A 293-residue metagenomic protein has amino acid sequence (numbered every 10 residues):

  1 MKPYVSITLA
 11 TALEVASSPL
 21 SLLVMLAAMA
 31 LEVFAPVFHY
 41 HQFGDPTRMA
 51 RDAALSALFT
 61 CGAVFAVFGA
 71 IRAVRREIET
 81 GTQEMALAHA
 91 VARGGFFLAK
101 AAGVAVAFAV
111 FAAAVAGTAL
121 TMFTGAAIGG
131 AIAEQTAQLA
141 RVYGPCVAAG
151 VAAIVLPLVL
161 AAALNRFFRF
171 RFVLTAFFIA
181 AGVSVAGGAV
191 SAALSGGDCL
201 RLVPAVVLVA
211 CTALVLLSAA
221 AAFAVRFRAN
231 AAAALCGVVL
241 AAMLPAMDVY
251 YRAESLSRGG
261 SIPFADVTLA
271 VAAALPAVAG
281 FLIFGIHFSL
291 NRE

Functional and structural regions predicted by a protein language model:
M1-M25, V225: Aromatic- and glycine-rich beta-strand/loop motifs that create alpha-glucan
L20-A28, R228-P245: Pore- or pathway-lining transmembrane helices of multi-pass membrane proteins that form conduits for solutes/ions
M29-A73, F97-F227, P263-D266, A270-A273: Secretory targeting signals
G81-L87: Short cytoplasmic-facing helical segments at TM-TM junctions of multi-pass membrane proteins
Y251-D266: Short, membrane-exposed interhelical loops at transmembrane-helix boundaries
F284-E293: Membrane-interface capping segments at transmembrane-helix boundaries
